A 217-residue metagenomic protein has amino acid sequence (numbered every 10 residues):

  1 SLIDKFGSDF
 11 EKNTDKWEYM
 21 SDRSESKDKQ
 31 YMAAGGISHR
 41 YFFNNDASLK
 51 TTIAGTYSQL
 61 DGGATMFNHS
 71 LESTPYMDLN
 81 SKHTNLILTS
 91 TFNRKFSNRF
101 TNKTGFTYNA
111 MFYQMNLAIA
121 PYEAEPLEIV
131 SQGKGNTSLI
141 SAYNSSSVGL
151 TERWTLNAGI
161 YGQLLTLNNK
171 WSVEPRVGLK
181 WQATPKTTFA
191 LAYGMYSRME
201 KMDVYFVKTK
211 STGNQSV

Functional and structural regions predicted by a protein language model:
S1-D4, E25-N168: Face-selective signature of the C-terminal outer-membrane beta-barrel domain
L2-M20, T65-P75, I119-L127, E174-G178 (+1 more regions): Flexible, surface-exposed loop regions and adjacent strand-edge segments of Gram-negative outer-membrane beta-barrel
S8, K12, Q59, T166-N168 (+1 more regions): Surface-exposed extracellular loop regions of Gram-negative outer-membrane beta-barrel proteins, predominantly
G178-K180, T188: Outer-membrane beta-barrel "beta-signal"
